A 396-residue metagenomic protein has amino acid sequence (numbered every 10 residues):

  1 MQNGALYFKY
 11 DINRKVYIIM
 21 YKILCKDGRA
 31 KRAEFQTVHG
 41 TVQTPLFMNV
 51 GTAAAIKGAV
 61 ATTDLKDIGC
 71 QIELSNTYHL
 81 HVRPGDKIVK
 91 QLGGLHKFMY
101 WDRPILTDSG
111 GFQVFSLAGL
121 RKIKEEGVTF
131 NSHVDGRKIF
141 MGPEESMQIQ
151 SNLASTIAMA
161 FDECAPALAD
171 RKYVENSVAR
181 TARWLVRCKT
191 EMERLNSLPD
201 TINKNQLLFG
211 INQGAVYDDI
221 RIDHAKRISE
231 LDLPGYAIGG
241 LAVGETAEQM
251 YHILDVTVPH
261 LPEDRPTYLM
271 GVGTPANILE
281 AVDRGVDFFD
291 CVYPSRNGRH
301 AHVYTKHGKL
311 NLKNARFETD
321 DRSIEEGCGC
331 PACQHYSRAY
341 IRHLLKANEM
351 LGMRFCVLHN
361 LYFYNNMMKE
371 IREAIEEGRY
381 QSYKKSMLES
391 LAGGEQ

Functional and structural regions predicted by a protein language model:
Y7-Y10, Y17: Aromatic (phenylalanine/tyrosine) cluster motif
I19-I202, A315-E318: Non-catalytic, usually N-terminal nucleic-acid engagement modules in DNA/RNA processing proteins
I19-Q36, V42-M48, G58-A59, D162-L168 (+1 more regions): C-terminal extensions of enzymes
G40, E73, D108, Q150 (+5 more regions): Conserved, mostly hydrophobic/aromatic
E145, I149, N176-R187, D223 (+4 more regions): A non-catalytic, amphipathic alpha-helix used as a structural packing/dimerization or gating element in enzyme scaffolds
P166-R171, E175, G235-L241, M350-M353: Glycine- and acidic
A182, E191, L195, P199 (+2 more regions): Glycine-rich phosphate/ribose-binding loops and adjacent secondary-structure elements that form binding surfaces
